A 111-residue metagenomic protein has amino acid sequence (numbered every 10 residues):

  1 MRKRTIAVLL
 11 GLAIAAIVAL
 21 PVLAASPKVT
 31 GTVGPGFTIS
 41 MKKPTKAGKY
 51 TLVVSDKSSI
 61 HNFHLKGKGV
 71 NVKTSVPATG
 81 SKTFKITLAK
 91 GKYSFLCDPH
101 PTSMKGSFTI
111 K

Functional and structural regions predicted by a protein language model:
M1-L9: Bacterial N-terminal signal peptides that target proteins for export
A13-V18: Hydrophobic core
A19-A24: Sec/Tat signal peptide C-region and signal peptidase I cleavage site
A25-P35, V76-K111: Extracellular/periplasmic metallocenter environments
G34-K43: Short, charged beta-strand/loop "edge" motif centered at a coil->beta-strand transition that forms conserved
K42-I60, T83-L96: Beta-strand cores of secreted/periplasmic/IMS beta-sandwich domains, seen most often in copper-related folds
N62-K68: Short, surface-exposed beta-strand/strand-loop-strand elements in extracellular ectodomains
G69-S75: Surface-exposed loop/edge segments in extracytoplasmic proteins
